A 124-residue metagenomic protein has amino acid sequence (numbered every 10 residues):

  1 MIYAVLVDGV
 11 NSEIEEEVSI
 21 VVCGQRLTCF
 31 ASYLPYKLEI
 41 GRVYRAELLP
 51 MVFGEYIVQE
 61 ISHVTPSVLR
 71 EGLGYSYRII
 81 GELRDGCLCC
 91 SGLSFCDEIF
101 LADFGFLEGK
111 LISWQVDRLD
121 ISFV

Functional and structural regions predicted by a protein language model:
M1-S12, I61-C87, S113-W114: Structural detector for short beta-strands of small beta-barrel domains
N11, V22, R26, L49-V52 (+2 more regions): Short beta-rich binding modules
E15-I61: Acidic (E/D-rich), amphipathic helical modules within compact regulatory domains
S19-V22, G86-C90: Generic recognition of long tandem-repeat/solenoid scaffolds
C23-L38, S91-L111, V116-I121: Beta-strand/loop nucleic-acid-binding surfaces
E39-L49, F53, Y75, I80 (+2 more regions): Intrinsically disordered, low-complexity regulatory/interaction regions
I40, I57-Q59, P66-E71, Y75-Y77 (+3 more regions): A structural signal for the main folded, soluble domain(s) of proteins
G41-E55, G81, E108-V124: Flexible glycine-rich surface loops and low-complexity tracts that mediate binding to linear polymers
